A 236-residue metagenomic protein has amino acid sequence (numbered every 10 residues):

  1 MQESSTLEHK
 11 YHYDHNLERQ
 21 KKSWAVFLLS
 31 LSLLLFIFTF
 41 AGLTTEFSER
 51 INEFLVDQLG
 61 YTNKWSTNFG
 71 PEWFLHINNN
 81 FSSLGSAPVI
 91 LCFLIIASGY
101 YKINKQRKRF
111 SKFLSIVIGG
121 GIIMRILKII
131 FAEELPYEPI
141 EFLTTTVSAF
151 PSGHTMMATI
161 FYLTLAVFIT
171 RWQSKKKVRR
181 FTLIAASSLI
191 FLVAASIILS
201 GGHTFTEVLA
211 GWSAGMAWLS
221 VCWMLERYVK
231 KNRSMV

Functional and structural regions predicted by a protein language model:
M1-P88, L135-Y137, E141: N-terminal transmembrane-helix/juxtamembrane module of multi-pass inner/ER membrane proteins
Y13-N16, Y137-V236: Membrane-embedded catalytic cores of phosphoryl/pyrophosphoryl-handling enzymes
A25-L29, K108-I116, F181-A185, A210: Alpha-helical transmembrane segments of integral membrane proteins
S30-L34, V117-G121, W212, M216: Alpha-helical transmembrane spans of integral membrane proteins, capturing the lipid-embedded, hydrophobic core of TM
I37, G120-I126, S188-I197: Aromatic-anchored segments of alpha-helical transmembrane domains
E49, F54-G60, F93-K175: Membrane-interface loops
T62, I77-G85, R125-K128, K175-I184: Short, amphipathic, aromatic/basic-enriched membrane-interface segments that mark the entry/exit of transmembrane
I90-F93, A97, V117, T182-L189: Hydrophobic alpha-helical transmembrane segments of polytopic
